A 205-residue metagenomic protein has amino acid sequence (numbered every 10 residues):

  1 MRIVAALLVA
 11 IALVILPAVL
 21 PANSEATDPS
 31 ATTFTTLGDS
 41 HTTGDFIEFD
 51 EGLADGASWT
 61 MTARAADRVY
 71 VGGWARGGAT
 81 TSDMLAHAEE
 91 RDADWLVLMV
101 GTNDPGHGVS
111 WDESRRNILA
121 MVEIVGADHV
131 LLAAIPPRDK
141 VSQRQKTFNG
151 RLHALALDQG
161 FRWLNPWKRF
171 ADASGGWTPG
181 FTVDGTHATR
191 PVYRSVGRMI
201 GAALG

Functional and structural regions predicted by a protein language model:
M1-V9: N-terminal export and membrane-targeting signals
L8-L16: Bacterial N-terminal signal peptides
L16-A75, A86-D92: Serine-esterase "nucleophile elbow" of acetyl-processing enzymes
T33, W95-V97, H129: Structural motif
L37-S40, G73-G78, M99-N103, A133-R138 (+1 more regions): Active-site-proximal beta-strand/loop segments in catalytic clefts of secreted hydrolases
T81-R116, I135-R138: Oxyanion-hole/transition-state-stabilizing segment in secreted/luminal serine hydrolases and related acyltransferases
T102-N103, M121-G150: Active-site segments of SGNH/GDSL-like serine hydrolases that catalyze O-acetyl group transfer/hydrolysis on lipids
D139-G205: Catalytic His-Asp segment of secreted/periplasmic serine-dependent ester chemistry enzymes
